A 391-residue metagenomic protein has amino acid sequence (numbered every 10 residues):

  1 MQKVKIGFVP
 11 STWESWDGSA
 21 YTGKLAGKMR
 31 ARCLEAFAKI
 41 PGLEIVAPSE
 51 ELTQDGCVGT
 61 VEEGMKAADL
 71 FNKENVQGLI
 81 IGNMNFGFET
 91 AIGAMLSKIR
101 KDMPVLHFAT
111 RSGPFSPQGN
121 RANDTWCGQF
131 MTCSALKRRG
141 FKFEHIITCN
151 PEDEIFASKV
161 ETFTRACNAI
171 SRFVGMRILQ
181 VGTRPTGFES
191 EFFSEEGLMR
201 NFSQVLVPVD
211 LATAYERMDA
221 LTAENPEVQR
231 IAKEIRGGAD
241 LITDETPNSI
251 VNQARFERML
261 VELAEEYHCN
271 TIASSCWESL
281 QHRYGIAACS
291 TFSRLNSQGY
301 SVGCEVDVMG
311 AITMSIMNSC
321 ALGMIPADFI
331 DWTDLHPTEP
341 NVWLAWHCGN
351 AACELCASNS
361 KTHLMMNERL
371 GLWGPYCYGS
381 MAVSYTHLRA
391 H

Functional and structural regions predicted by a protein language model:
Q2-K101, V105-Q118, W126-F130, I147-T162 (+4 more regions): Metallocofactor- and cofactor-centric catalytic cores in central/energy metabolism, strongly enriched
F8, C167-E189, P340-S358: Conserved anion/nucleotide-ligand pocket segment
D102-L106, G113, K142, R177 (+1 more regions): Proline-centered loop/turn at the N-terminus of a beta-strand
S116-S158, L322-V342: Short, glycine-/small-residue-rich phosphate/pyrophosphate-handling segment
E161, F256, E278-R283, L322-Y385: Small-residue-enriched flexible segments
C167-V209, N270-S279, E368-G374: Charge-patterned, long linear interaction tracts outside catalytic cores
L241-A311: Long, internal scaffold/assembly segments composed of regular secondary structure
T386-H391: Conserved small/polar residues in nucleotide/adenosyl-binding loops
